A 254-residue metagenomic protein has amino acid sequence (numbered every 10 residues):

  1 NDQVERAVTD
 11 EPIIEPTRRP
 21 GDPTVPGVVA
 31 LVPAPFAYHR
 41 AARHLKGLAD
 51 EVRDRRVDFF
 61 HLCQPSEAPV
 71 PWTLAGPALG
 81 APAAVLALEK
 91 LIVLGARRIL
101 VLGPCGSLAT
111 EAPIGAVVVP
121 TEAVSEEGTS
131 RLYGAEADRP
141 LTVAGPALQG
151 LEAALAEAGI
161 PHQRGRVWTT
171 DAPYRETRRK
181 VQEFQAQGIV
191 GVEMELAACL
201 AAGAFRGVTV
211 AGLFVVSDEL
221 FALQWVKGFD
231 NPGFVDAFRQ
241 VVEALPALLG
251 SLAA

Functional and structural regions predicted by a protein language model:
N1-G150: Metabolite-binding pocket within alpha/beta catalytic cores that recognizes anionic/polar moieties
A49-D54, G159-G165, L252-A254: Flexible, glycine/charged-enriched surface loops at secondary-structure junctions
R97-R98, V190, T209: Short acidic/polar active-site loop segments enriched in Thr and Asp
A137-Q187: Active-site rim beta-loop-alpha module in soluble metabolic enzymes
G150-A158, A202, A244-L252: Generic non-transmembrane alpha-helical segments
A197-G233: Zn-dependent metallopeptidase/amidohydrolase metal-coordination segment
A222-A254: His/Asp/Glu-rich mid-to-C-terminal helical/loop segments that flank catalytic regions of hydrolases
